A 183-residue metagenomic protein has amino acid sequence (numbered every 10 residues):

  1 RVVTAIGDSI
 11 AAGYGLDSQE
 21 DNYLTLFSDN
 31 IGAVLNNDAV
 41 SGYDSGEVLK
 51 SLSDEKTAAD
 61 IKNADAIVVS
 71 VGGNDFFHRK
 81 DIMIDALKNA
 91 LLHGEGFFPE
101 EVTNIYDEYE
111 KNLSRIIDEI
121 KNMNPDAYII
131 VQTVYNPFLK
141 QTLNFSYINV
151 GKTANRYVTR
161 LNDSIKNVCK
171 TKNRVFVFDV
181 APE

Functional and structural regions predicted by a protein language model:
R1-S41, T57-A59: Serine-esterase "nucleophile elbow" of acetyl-processing enzymes
V2-G7, L35-A39, D65-S70, Y128-T133 (+1 more regions): Structural recognition of the beta-strand scaffold that forms the well-ordered cores of secreted hydrolase catalytic
S9-A12, V40-G46, G73-H78, Y135-L139 (+1 more regions): Solvent-exposed loop/turn segments at secondary-structure junctions within structured extracellular/periplasmic domains
Y14-S18, R79-I82, T142-L143: Short, solvent-exposed loop/turn and secondary-structure capping segments
L24, S28, L49, Y106 (+3 more regions): Extracytoplasmic/secreted envelope proteins and their assembly/folding machinery, especially bacterial periplasmic
E47-Y106, N136-P137: Oxyanion-hole/transition-state-stabilizing segment in secreted/luminal serine hydrolases and related acyltransferases
D107, N112-V150: Hydrophobic, aromatic-enriched interface-forming segments
L139-V180: Substrate-gating cap/lid alpha-helix
